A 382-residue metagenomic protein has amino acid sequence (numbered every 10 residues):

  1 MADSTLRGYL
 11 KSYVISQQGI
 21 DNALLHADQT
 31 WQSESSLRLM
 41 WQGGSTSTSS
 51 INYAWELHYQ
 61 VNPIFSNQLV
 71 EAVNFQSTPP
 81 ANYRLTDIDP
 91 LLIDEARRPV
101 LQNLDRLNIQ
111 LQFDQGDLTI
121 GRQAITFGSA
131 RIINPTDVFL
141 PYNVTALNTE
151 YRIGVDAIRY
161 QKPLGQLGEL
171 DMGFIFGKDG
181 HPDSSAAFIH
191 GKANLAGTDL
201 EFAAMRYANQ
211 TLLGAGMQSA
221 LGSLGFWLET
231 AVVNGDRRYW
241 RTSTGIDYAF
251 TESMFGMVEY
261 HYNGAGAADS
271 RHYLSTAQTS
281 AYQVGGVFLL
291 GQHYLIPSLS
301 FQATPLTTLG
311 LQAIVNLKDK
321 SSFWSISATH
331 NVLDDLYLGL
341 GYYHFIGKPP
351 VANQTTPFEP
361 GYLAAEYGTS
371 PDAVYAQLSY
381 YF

Functional and structural regions predicted by a protein language model:
A2-D21, L25, I51-Y53, G168: Transmembrane beta-strand segments of Gram-negative outer membrane beta-barrel proteins
S4, W41-S45, L111-F113, K162-L164 (+10 more regions): Residue-level signature of outer-membrane beta-barrel architecture
S4-L6, S47-I51, Q115-L118, L167-L170 (+5 more regions): Repeated loop/turn-to-beta-strand initiation elements of outer-membrane beta-barrel proteins
G8-S16, Y53-Y59, I120-R122, M172-F176 (+6 more regions): Transmembrane beta-barrel strands of outer-membrane/channel proteins
A27-L37, V100-D105, Q112, R152-D156 (+6 more regions): Residues that define the transmembrane beta-barrel architecture of outer-membrane proteins
S49-E169, G347: Outer membrane beta-barrel
Q218-I314: Detector for outer-membrane/organellar transmembrane beta-barrel domains, recognizing the amphipathic beta-strand
L295, F301, H330, L336-Y337 (+2 more regions): Outer-membrane beta-barrel "beta-signal"
